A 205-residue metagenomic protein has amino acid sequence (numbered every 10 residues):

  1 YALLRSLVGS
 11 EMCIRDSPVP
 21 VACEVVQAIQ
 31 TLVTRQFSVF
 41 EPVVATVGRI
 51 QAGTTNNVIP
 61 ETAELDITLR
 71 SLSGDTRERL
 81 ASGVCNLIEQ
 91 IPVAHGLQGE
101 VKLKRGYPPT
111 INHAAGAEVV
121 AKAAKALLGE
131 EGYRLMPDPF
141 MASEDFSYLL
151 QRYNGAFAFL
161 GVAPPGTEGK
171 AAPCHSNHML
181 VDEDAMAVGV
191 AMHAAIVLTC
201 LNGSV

Functional and structural regions predicted by a protein language model:
Y1-G9, C13-I14: Single conserved hydrophobic/aromatic residue that forms the stacking wall/gate of nucleotide- or nucleobase-binding
V19-V205: Metal-dependent amide/peptide-bond hydrolase catalytic core, centered on the "pita-bread" metallohydrolase fold
